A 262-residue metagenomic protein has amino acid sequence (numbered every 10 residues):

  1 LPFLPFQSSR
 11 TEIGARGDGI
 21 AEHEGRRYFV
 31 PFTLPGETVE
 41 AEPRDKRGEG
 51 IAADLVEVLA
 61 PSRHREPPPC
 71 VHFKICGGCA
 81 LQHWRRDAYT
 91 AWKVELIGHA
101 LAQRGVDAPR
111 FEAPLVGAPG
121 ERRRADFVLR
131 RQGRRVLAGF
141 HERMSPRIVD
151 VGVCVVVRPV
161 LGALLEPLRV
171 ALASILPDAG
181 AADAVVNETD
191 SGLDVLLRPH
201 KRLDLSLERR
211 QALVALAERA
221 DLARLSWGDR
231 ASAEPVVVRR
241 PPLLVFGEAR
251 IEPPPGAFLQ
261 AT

Functional and structural regions predicted by a protein language model:
L1-A261: Accessory RNA-recognition modules of RNA-modification enzymes
